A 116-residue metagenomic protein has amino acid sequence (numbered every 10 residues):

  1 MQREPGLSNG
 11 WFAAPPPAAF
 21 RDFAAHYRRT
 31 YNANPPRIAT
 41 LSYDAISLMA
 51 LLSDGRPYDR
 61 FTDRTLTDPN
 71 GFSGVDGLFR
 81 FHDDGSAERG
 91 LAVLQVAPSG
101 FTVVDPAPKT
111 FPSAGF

Functional and structural regions predicted by a protein language model:
M1-Y43, R56-P57, A107, F111-A114: Extracellular/periplasmic periplasmic-binding protein-like sensory domains
Y31-V103, G115-F116: Segments of small-molecule ligand-sensing domains
